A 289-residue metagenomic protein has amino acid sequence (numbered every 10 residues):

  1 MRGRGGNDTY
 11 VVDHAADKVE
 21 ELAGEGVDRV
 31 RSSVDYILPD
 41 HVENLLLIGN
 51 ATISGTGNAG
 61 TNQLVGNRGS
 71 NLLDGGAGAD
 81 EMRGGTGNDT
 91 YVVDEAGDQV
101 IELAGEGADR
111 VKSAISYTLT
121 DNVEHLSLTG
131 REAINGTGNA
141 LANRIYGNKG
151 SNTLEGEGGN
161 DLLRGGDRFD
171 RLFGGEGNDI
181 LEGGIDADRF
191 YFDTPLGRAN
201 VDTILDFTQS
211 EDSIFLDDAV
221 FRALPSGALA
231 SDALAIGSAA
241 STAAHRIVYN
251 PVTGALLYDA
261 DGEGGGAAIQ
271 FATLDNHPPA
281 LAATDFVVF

Functional and structural regions predicted by a protein language model:
M1-T203, S213-I214, A255, G266 (+1 more regions): Glycine- and aspartate-rich repeat motifs characteristic of hemolysin/RTX-like Ca2+-binding segments in secreted
L46, N50, N122, S127 (+1 more regions): Acidic glycine/aspartate-rich repeat arrays in secreted/surface proteins
